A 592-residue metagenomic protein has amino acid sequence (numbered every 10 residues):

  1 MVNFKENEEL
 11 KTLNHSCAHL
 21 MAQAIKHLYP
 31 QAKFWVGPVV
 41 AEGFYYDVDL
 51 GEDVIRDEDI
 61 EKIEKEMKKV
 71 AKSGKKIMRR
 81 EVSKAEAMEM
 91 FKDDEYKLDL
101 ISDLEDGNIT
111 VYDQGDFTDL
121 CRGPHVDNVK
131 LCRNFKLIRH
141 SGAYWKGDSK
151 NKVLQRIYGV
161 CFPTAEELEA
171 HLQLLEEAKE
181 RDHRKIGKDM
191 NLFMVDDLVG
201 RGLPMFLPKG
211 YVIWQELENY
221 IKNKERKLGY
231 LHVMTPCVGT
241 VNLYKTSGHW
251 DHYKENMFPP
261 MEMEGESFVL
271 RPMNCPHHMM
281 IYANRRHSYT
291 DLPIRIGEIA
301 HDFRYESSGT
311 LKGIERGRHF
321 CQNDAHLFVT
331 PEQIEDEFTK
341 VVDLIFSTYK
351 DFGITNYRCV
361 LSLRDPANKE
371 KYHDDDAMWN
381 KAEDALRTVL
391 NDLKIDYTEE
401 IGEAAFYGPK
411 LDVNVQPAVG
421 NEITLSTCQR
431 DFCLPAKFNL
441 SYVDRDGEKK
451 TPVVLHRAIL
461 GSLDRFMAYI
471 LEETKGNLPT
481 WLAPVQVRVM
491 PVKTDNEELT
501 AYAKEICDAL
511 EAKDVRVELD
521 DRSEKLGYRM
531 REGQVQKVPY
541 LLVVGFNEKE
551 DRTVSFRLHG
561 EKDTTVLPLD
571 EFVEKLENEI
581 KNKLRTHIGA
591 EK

Functional and structural regions predicted by a protein language model:
M1-W35, V39-A41, D47-K592: NTP/phosphate- and nucleic-acid-binding module
